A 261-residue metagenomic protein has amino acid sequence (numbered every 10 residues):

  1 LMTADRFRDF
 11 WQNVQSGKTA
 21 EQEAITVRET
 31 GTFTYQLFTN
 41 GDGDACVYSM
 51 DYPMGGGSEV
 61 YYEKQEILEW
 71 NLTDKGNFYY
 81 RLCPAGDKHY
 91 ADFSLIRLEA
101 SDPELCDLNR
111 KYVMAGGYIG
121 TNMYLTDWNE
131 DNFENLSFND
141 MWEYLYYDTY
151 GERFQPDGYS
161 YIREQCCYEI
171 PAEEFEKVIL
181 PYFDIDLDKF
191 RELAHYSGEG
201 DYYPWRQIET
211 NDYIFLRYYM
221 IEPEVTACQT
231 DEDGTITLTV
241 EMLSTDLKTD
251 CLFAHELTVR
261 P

Functional and structural regions predicted by a protein language model:
L1-P261: Mature, Sec-exported extracytoplasmic domains of Gram-positive
